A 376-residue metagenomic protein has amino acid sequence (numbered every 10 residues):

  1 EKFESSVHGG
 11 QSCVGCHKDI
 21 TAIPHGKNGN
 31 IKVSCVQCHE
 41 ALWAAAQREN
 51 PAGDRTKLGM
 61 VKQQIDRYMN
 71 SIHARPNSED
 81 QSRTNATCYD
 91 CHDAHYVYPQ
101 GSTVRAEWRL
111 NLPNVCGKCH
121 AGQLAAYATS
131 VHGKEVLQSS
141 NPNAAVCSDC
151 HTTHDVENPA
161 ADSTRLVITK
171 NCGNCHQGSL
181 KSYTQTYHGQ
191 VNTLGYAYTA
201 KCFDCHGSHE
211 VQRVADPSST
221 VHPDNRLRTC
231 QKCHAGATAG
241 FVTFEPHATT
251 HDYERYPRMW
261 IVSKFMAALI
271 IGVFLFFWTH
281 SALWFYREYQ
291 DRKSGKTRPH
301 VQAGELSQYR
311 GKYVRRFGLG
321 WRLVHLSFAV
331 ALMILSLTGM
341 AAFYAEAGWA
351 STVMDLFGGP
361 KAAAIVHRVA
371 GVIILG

Functional and structural regions predicted by a protein language model:
E1-L319, L326, G348-W349, D355-A363: Short sequence/structural segments immediately N-terminal
D90, I270, F274-F277, H325-A342 (+1 more regions): Hydrophobic alpha-helical transmembrane segments of multi-pass integral membrane proteins
G339-T352: Membrane-helix exit/interface motif
L356-G376: Hydrophobic/aromatic-rich structural module bridging two neighboring secondary-structure elements via a short loop
